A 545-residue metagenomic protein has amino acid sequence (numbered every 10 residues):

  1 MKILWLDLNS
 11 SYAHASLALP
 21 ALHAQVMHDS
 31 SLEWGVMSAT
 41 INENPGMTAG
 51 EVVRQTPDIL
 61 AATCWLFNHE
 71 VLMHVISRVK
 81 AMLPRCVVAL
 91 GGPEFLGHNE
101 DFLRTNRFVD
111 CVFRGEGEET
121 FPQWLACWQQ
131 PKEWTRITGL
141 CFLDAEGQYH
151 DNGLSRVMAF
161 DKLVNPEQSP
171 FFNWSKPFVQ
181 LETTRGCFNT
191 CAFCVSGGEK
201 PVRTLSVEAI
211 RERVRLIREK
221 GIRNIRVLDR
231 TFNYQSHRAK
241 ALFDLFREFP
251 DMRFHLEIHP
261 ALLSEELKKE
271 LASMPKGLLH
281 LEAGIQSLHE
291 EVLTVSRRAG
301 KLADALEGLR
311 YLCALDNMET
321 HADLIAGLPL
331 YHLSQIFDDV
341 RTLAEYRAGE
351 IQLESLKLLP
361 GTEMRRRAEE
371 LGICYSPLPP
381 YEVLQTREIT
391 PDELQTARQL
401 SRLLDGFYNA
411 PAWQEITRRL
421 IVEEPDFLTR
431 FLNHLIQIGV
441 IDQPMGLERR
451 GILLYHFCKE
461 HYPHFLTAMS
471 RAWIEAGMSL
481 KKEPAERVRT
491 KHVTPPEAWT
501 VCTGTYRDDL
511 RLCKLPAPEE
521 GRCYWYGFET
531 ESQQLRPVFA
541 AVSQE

Functional and structural regions predicted by a protein language model:
M1-K2, I137, F142-Q180, E219 (+2 more regions): N-terminal [4Fe-4S]-dependent radical SAM core
K2, Q25, E33-L154: Glycine-rich beta-alpha loop elements in corrinoid/cobalamin-binding modules across cobalamin-dependent enzymes
K2-L8, P45, A49-V52, R402-E545: Radical SAM enzyme core and accessory elements
L6-N9, T63, G91, L228: Short hydrophobic segments within beta-strands
D7, V36-T40, T63, L324 (+1 more regions): Residue-level recognition of beta-strand->loop/alpha-helix junctions
N9-L17, C64-H69: A short, glycine/small-residue-rich beta-strand->loop->alpha-helix junction that serves as a flexible
I59, V87-V88, R211, R218-L228 (+3 more regions): Conserved C-terminal portion of the radical SAM core fold that forms the substrate/S-adenosylmethionine-binding
D161-M318, A326: Radical SAM [4Fe-4S] cluster-binding motif and immediate context
